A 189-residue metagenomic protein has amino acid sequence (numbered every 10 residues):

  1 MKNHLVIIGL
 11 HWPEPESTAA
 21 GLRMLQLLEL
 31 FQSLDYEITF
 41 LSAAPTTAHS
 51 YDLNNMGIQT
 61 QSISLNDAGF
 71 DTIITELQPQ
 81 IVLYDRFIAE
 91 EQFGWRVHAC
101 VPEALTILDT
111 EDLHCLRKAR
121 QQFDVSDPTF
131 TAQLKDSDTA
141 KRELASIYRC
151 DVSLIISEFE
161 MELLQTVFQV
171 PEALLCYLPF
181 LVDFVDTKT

Functional and structural regions predicted by a protein language model:
M1-D52: N-terminal subdomain of nucleotide-sugar transferases
H4, Q80-I81, L105, V152: Structural motif
E14, E103-A104, L108-S137, E162: Acceptor-binding helix/loop patch of EC 2.4 sugar-transfer enzymes, predominantly nucleotide-sugar-dependent
A20, D85, I155-S157: Replace "coordinates the UDP/GDP/TDP-sugar" with "coordinates nucleotide-activated sugar donors
A48-G69: Conserved nucleotide-sugar phosphate-binding/catalytic loop shared by glycosyltransferases and other
A68-L77, K188: Short amphipathic alpha-helix with an adjacent loop that forms part of the alpha/beta core around
I73-Q92, I107: Short N-terminal targeting/anchoring amphipathic segment
Y148-T187: Donor nucleotide-sugar binding/catalytic pocket of nucleotide-sugar-dependent glycosyltransferases
